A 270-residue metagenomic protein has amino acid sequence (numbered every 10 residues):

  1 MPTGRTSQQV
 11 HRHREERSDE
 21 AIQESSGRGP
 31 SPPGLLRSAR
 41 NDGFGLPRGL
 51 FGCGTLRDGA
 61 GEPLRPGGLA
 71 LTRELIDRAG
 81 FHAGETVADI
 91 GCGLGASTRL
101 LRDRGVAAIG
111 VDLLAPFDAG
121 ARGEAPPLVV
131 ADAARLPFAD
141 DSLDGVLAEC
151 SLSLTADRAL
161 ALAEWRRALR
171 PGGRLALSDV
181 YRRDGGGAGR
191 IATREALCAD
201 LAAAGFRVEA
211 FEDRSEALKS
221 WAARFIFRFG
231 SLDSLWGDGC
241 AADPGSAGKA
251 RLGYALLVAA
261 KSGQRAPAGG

Functional and structural regions predicted by a protein language model:
N41-G80, A96-L100, A222: Conserved class I S-adenosyl-L-methionine
A88-R135: Class I SAM-dependent methyltransferase SAM/SAH-binding core
A134-G145: A short acidic, Gly/Pro-enriched loop at the edge of an enzyme's catalytic core that lines a small-molecule cofactor
G145-D157: A short SAM/SAH-binding and catalytic strip from SAM-dependent methyltransferases
A159-R174: A short glycine-rich, Lys/Arg-flanked "PGG" loop and its adjoining helix->strand segment in the class I
A176-A196: Conserved class I S-adenosyl-L-methionine
R190-G205, E209: Short alpha-helix
E212-G270: Conserved Class I S-adenosyl-L-methionine
